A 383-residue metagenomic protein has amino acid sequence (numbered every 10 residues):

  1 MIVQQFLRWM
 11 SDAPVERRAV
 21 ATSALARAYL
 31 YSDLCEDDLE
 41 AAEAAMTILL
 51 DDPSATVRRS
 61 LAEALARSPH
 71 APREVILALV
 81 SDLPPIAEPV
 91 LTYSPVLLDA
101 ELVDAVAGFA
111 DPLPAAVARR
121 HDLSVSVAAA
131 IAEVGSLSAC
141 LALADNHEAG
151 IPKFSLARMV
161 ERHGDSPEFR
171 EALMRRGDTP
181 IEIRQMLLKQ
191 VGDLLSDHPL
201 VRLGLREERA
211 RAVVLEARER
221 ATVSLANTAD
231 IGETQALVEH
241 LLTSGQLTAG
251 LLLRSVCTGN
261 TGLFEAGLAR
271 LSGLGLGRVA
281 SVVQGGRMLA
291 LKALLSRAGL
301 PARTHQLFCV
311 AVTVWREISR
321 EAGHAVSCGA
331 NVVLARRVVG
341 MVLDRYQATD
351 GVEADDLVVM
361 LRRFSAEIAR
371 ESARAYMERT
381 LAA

Functional and structural regions predicted by a protein language model:
M1-A383: Alpha-helical scaffold segments
